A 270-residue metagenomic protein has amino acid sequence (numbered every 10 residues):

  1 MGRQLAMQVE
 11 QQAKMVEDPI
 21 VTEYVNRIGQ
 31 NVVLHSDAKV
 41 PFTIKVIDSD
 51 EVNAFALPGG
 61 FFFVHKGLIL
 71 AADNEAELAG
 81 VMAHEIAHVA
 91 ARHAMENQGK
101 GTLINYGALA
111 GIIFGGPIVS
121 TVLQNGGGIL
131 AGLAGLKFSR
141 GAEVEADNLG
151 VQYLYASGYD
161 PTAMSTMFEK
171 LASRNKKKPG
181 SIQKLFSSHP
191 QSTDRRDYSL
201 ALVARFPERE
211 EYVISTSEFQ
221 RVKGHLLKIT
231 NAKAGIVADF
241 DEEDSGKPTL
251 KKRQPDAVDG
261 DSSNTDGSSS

Functional and structural regions predicted by a protein language model:
M1-N231, D244: A Zn2+-metalloprotease active-site environment signal
F219-S270: Compositionally biased, proline/threonine/alanine/serine-rich low-complexity intrinsically disordered stretches
